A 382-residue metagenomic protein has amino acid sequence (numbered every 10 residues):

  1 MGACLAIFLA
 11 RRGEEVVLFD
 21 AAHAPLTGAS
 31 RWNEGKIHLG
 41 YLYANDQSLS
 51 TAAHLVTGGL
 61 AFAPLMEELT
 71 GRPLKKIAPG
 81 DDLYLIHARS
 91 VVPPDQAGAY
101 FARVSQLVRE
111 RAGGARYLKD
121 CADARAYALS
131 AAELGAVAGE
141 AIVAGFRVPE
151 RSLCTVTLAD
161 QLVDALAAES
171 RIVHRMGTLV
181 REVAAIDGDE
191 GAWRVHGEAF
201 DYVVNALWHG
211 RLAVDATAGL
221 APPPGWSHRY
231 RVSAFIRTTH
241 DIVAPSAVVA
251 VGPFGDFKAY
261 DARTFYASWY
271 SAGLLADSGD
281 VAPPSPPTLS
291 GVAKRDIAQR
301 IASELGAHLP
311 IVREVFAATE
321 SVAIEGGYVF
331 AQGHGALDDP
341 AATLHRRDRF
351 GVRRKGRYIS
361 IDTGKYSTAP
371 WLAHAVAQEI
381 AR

Functional and structural regions predicted by a protein language model:
G2-A3: N-terminal Rossmann-fold NAD(P) dinucleotide-binding loop
A10-W32: Glycine-rich FAD pyrophosphate-binding loop
P25-L26, H196-A250, Y260-R263, P287-G291: Central helical "cap/lid" subdomain
G35-L129: Dinucleotide-binding Rossmann-like beta1-alpha1 core, especially the glycine-rich loop that anchors the ADP
R89-E169, P340-L344: Flavin (FAD/FMN) cofactor-binding and adjacent substrate-gating region of FAD-dependent oxidoreductase domains
Q106-R111, L275-G333: Flavin-binding catalytic cores
I142-A216, A369-E379: Helical element adjacent to the flavin cofactor pocket in flavoenzyme catalytic cores
V143-P149, T157, A307-R382: C-terminal catalytic lobe of FAD-dependent flavoproteins
